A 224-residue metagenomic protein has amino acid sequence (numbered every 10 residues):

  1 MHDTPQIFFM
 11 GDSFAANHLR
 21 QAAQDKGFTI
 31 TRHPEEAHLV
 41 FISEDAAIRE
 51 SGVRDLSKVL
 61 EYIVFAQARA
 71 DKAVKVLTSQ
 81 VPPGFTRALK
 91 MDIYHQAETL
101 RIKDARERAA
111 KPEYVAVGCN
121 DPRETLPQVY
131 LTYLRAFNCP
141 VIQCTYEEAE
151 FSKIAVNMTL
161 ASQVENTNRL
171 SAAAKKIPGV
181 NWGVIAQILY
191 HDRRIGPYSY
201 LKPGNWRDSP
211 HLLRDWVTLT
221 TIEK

Functional and structural regions predicted by a protein language model:
M1-F41: NAD(P)+-binding Rossmann beta1-loop-alpha1 motif at the extreme N-terminus of oxidoreductases
P5-F8, A37-V40, D71-V76, K111-V117: Hydrophobic beta-strand segments of well-ordered beta-sheets in folded domains
M10, T31-E35, Y94-E98, C144-Y146: Conserved beta-strand termini and adjacent loop/short-helix elements that scaffold enzyme active sites in alpha/beta
S13-A15, S79-G84, L160: Gly/Ser/Thr-rich loops at beta-strand to alpha-helix junctions that form or flank small-molecule/cofactor-binding
N17-K26, A88-Q96, A105-P197, T221-K224: Internal alpha-helical scaffold of NAD(P)-dependent oxidoreductase catalytic cores
E36-A105: Rossmann-like NAD(P)(H) cofactor-binding subdomain of soluble oxidoreductases
R207-K224: Helix-enriched interaction subdomains in cytosolic or periplasmic regions, typified by TIR/SEFIR signaling/NADase cores
